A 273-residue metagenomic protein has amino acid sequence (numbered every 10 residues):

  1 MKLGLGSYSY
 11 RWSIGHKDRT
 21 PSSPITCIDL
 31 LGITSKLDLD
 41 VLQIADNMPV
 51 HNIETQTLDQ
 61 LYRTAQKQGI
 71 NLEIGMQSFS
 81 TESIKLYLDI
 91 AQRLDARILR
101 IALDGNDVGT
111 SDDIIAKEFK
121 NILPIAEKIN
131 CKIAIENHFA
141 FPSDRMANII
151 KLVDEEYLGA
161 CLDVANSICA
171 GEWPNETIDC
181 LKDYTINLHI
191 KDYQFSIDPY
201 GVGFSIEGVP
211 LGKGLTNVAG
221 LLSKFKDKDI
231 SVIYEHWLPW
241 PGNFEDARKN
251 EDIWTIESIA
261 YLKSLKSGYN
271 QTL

Functional and structural regions predicted by a protein language model:
M1-L94, K249-D252, I256-L273: N-terminal pre-domain/capping segments
L3-Y10, L42-I44, I70-M76, L99-I101 (+4 more regions): Hydrophobic faces of well-ordered beta-strands that scaffold small-molecule active sites in alpha/beta enzyme cores
Y8-Y10, N47-P49, G75-F79, D104-N106 (+5 more regions): Active-site beta-loop-alpha junctions enriched in small/polar residues
S22-I25, T55-Q60, K85, D112-K120 (+2 more regions): Charged helix-capping and loop-helix junction motifs
L42, N121-L215: Acidic/histidine-rich catalytic cores of soluble enzymes
Q56-G159, D252: Active-site acidic/histidine proton-transfer and metal-coordination neighborhood in alpha/beta enzyme cores
F195-D198, S205-V209, I230-F244: Active-site clefts of carbohydrate-active enzymes
K213-D227: A short, acidic, amphipathic alpha-helical segment used as a generic capping/interface helix at domain edges
